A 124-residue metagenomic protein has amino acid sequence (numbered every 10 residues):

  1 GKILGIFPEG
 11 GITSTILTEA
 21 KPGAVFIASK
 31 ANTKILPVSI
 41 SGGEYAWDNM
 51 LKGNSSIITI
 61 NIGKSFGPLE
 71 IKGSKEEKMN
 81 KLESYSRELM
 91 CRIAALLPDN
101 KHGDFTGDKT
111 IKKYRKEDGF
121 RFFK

Functional and structural regions predicted by a protein language model:
G1-K124: Non-catalytic C-terminal accessory region of glycerolipid acyltransferases and related lyso-lipid remodeling enzymes
